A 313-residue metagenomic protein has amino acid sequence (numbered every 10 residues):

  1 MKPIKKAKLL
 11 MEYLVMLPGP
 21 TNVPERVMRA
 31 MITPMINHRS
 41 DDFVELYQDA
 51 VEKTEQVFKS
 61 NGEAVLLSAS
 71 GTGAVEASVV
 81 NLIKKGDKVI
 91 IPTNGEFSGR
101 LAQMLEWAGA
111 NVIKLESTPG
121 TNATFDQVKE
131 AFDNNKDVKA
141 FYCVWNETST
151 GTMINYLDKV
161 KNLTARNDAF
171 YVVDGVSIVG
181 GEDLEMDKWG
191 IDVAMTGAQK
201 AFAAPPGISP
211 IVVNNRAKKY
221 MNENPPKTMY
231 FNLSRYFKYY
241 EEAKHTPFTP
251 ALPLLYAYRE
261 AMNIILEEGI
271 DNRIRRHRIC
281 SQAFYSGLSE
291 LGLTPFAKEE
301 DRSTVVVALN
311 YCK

Functional and structural regions predicted by a protein language model:
E12-S68, T72: A glycine-/small-polar-enriched, mobile loop at the entrance of the PLP active site in fold-type I
N22-V23, Q199-S286: Active-site C-terminal subdomain of aminotransferase-like
N61-I90, N94, S98-A102: Conserved beta-loop-alpha segment that forms the PLP phosphate-binding cup at the N-terminus of a helix
R100-I113, T118: Active-site-proximal loop->helix
A123-G180, V193: Active-site phosphate-binding strand-loop segment of PLP-dependent enzymes
D187-Q199: Conserved active-site segment immediately N-terminal to the catalytic lysine that forms the internal aldimine
T294-K313: Conserved PLP-binding catalytic core of the aspartate aminotransferase-like
